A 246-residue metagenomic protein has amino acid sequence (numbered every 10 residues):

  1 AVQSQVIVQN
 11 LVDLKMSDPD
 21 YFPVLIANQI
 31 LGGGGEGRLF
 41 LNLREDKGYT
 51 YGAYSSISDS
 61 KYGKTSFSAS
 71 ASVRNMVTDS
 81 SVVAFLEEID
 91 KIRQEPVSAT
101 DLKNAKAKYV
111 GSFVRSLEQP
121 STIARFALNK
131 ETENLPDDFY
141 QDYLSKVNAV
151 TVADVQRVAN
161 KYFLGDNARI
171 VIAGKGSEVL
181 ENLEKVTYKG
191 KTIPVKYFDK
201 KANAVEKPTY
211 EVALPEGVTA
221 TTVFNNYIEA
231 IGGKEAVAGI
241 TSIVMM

Functional and structural regions predicted by a protein language model:
A1-E36, V205-T209: His/Glu-based metal-binding/catalytic segments typifying zinc-dependent metallopeptidases
A1-Q5, V152-E229, A238: Proteolytic maturation boundary segments
V2-K15, L41-V152, G165-A173, E184 (+2 more regions): M16 family metallopeptidases and their MPP-like homologs
A27, A124-L128, Y227: Short alpha-helical scaffolding segments that buttress acidic/His motifs in well-ordered protein cores
G232-G233, I240: Glycine- and small hydrophobic-enriched segments that form the cores of compact globular domains
